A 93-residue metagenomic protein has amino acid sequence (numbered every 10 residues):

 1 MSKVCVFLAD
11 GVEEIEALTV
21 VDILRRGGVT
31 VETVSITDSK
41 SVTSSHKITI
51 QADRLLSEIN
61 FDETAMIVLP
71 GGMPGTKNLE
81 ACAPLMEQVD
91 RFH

Functional and structural regions predicted by a protein language model:
M1-F92: Extended, subdomain-level signal for the structured scaffold at the beginning of enzyme domains
